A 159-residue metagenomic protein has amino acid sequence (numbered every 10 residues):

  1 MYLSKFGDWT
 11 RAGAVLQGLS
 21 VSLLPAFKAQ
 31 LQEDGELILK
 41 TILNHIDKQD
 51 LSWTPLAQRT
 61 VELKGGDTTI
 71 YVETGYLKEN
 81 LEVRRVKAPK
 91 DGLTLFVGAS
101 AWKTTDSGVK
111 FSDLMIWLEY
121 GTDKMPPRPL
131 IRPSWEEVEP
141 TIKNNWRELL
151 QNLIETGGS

Functional and structural regions predicted by a protein language model:
M1-S159: Short, Lys/Arg-rich flexible segments
